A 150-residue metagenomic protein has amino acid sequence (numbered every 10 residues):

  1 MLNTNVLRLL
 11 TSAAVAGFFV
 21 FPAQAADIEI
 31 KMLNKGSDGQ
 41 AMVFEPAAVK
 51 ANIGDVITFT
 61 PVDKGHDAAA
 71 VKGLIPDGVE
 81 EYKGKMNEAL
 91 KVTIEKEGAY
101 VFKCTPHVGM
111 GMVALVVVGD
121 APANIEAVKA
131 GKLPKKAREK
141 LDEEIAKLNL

Functional and structural regions predicted by a protein language model:
M1-T11: Bacterial N-terminal signal peptides that target proteins for export
L10-F18: Bacterial N-terminal signal peptides
F21-L150: Extracytoplasmic copper-binding redox domains, predominantly the cupredoxin/blue-copper superfamily
